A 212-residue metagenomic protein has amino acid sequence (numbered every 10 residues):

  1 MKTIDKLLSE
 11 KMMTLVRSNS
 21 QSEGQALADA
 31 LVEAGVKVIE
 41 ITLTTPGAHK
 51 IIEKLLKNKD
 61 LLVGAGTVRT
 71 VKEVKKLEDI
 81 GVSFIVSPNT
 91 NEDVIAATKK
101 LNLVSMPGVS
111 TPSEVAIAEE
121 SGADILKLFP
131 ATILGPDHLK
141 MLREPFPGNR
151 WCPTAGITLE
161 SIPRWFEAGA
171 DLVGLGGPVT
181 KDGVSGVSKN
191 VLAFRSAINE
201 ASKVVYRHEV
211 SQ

Functional and structural regions predicted by a protein language model:
M1-S83, T90, K100, G148 (+3 more regions): Conserved N-terminal beta1-alpha1 strand-loop-helix module at the mouth
G24, I52-L56, E119, L139 (+1 more regions): Distinct, well-ordered alpha-helical segments
E40, G64, V86, M106 (+2 more regions): Conserved beta-strand positions in the central sheet of alpha/beta enzyme cores
L43, T67, P88-T90, V109-T111 (+3 more regions): Short secondary-structure boundary segments
T70-I80, S113-S121, H138, I157-V173: Catalytic cores of alpha/beta
F84, P88-V94, L128-G135, A168-A193: Glycine-rich phosphate-binding active-site loops on the catalytic face of alpha/beta enzymes
P88-G122, L128-I133: Histidine/lysine/aspartate-rich catalytic loop segments that bind and position anionic ligands
L139-P145, A201: A charged, well-structured terminal subsegment
